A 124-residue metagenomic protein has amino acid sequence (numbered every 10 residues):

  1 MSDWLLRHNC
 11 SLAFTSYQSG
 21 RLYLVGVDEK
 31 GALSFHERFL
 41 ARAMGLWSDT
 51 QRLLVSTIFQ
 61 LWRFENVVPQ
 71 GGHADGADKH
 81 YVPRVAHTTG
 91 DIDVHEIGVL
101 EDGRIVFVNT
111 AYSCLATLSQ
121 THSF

Functional and structural regions predicted by a protein language model:
M1-F124: Sequence-structural signature of mature extracellular/luminal beta-sheet repeat domains, prominently beta-propellers
